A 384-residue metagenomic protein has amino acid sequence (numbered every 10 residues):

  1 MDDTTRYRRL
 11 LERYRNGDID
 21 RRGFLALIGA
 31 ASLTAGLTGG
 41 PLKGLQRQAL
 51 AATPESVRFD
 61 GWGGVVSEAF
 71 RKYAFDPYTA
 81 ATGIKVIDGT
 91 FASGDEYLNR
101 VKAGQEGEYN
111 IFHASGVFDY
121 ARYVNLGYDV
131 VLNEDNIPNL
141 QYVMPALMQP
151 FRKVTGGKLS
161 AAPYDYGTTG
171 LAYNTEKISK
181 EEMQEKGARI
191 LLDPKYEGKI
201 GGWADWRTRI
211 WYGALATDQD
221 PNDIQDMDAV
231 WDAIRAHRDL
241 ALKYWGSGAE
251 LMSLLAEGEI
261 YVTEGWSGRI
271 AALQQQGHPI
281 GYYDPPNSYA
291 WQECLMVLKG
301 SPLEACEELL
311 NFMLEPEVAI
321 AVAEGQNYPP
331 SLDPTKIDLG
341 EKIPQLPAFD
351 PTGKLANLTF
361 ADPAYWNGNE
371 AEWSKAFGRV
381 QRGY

Functional and structural regions predicted by a protein language model:
M1-G23: N-terminal secretory signal peptides
R13-R15, T352-Y384: Conserved C-terminal helix/tail region of periplasmic/extracytoplasmic solute-binding proteins
G17, G23-Q46: N-terminal export signals
L50-R122: Early extracytoplasmic/lumenal segment of secretory-pathway proteins
G64-R71, H113-A256: Extracytoplasmic ligand-binding site segments that recognize negatively charged/polar headgroups
F118-R122, A256, V262-P279: A ligand-binding cleft/hinge motif common to bilobed small-molecule-binding domains
Y212, W231-H237, W245, Q274-K299: Periplasmic-binding protein-like
E293, L298-A361: Mature extracytoplasmic/periplasmic domains
